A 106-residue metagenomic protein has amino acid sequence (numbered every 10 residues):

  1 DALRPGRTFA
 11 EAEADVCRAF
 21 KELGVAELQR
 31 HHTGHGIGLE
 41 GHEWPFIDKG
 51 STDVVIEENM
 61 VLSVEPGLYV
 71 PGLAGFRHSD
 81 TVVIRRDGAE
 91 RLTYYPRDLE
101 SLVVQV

Functional and structural regions predicted by a protein language model:
D1-V106: Active-site neighborhoods and metal-handling regions in enzymes and metal-associated proteins
